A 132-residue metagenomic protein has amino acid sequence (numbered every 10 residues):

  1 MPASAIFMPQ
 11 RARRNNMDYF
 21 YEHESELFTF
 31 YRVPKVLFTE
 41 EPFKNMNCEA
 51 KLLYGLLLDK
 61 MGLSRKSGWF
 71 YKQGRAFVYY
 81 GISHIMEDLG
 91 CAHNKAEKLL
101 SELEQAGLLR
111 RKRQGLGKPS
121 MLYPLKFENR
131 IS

Functional and structural regions predicted by a protein language model:
M1-S83: Short recognition helix of helix-turn-helix/winged-helix DNA-binding domains
A3-A5, E22, K60-P124: Winged helix-turn-helix DNA-binding recognition segment
L56, L125-F127: Generic beta-structure capping elements
E128-S132: Short, amphipathic alpha-helical interaction segments positioned at domain boundaries
